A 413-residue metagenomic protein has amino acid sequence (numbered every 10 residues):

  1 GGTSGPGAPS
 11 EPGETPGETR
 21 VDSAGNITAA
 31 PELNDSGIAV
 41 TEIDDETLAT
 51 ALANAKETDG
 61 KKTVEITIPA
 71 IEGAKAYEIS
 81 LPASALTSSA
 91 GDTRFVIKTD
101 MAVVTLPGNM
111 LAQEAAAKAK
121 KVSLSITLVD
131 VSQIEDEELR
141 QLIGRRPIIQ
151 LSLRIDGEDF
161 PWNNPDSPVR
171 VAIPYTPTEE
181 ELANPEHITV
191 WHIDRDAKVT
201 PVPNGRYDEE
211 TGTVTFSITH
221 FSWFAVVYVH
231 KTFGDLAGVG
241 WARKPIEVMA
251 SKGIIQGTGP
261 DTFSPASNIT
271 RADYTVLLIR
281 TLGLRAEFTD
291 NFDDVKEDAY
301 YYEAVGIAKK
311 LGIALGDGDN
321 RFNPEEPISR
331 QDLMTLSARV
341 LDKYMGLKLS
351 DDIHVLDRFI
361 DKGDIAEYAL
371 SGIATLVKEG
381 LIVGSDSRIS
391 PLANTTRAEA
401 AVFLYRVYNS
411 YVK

Functional and structural regions predicted by a protein language model:
G1-I43, L52: Ser/Thr/Gly/Pro-rich low-complexity, disordered linker/stalk segments of secreted and cell-surface proteins
G1-P6, T15, G25-A29, L142-K252: Proteolytic cleavage junctions
N34-D194: Proteolytic processing hotspots in large secreted/extracellular or virion-associated proteins and select intracellular
K61-T63, A76, D92-R94, P168 (+4 more regions): A generic structural signal for beta-strand entry/edge sites
I66-I68, V190, M249, G253 (+3 more regions): Terminal processing/anchoring signals of secreted or surface-associated proteins and related intramolecular
N204-R206, I218-R243, S251, I255-A304 (+4 more regions): Feature responds to low-complexity, polar/acidic, surface-exposed segments characteristic of secreted/exported proteins
